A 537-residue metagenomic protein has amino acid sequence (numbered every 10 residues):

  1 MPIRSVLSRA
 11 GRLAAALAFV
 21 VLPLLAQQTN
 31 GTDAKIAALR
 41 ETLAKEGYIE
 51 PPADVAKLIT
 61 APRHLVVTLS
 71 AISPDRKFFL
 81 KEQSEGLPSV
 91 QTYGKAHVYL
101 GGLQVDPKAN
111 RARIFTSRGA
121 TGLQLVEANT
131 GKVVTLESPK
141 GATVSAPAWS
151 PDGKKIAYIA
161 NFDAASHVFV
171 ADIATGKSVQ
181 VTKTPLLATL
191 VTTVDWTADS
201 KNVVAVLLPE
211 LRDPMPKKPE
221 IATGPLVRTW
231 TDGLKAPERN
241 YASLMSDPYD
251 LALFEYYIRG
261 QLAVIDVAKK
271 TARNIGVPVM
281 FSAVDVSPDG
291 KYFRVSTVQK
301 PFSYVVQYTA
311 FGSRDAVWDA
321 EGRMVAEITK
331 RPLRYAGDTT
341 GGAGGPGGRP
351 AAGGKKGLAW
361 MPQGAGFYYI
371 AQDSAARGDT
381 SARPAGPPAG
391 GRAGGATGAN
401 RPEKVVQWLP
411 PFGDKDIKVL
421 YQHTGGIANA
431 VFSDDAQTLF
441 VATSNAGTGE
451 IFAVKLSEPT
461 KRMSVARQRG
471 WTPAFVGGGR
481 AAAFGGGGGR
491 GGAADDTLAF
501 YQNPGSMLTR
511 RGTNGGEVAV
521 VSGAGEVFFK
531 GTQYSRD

Functional and structural regions predicted by a protein language model:
M1-P2, Q27: Initiator methionine at the very start of the polypeptide chain
P2-A15: Bacterial N-terminal signal peptides that target proteins for export
A10-R12, V21, N429, G531: Generic secretory/membrane-interface signal
L17-A26: Hydrophobic h-region of N-terminal signal peptides that target proteins for export in Gram-negative bacteria
A26-D537: Beta-propeller folds
